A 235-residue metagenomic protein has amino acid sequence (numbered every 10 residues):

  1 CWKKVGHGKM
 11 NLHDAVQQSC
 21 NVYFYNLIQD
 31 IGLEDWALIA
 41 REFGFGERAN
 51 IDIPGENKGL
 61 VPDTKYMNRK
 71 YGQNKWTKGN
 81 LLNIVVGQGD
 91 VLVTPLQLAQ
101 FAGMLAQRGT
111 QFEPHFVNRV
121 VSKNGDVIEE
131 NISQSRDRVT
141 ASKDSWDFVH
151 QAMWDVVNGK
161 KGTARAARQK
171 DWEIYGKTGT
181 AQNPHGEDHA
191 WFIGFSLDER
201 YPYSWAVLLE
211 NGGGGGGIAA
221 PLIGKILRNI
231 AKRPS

Functional and structural regions predicted by a protein language model:
C1-V207, G215: Beta-lactam-recognizing serine transpeptidase/beta-lactamase-like catalytic domain environment
D126-Q134, A220-S235: Short, gly/Ser/Thr-rich active-site loops of penicillin-recognizing serine hydrolases
G212-P221: A short acidic/glycine-rich loop-to-helix N-cap element
